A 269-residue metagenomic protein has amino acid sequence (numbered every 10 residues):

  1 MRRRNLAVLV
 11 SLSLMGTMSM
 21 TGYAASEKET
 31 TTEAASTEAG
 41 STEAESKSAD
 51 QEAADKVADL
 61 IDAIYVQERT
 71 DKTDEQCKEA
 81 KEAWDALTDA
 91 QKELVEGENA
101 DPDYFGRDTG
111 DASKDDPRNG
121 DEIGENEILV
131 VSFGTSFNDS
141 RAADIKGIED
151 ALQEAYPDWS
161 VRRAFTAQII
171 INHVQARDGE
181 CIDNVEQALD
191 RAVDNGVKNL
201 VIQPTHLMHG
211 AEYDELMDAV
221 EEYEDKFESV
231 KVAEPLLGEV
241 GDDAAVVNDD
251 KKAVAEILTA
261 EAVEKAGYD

Functional and structural regions predicted by a protein language model:
M1-L9: Bacterial Sec-dependent N-terminal signal peptides
S11-T17: Bacterial N-terminal signal peptides
M18-S36: Sec-dependent signal peptide cleavage junction
E45-D108: Beta-rich interaction/scaffold domains
K47, N99, D103-D269: Active-site-proximal alpha-helix that buttresses catalytic centers in soluble enzyme cores
